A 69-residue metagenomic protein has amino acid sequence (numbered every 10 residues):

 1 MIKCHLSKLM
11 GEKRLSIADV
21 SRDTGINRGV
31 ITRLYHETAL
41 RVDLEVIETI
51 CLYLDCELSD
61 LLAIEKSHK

Functional and structural regions predicted by a protein language model:
M1-A18, D23: A short, Lys/Arg-rich alpha-helix, primarily the initiator
R22, H36, A63: Phosphate-coordinating loops and pocket residues in cytosolic domains that bind phosphorylated ligands
I26-R41: Recognition helix of helix-turn-helix/homeodomain-like DNA-binding domains that insert into the DNA major groove
R33, E37, T49, S67: Alpha-helical DNA-recognition elements
E45-D60: DNA major-groove recognition helix of helix-turn-helix/homeodomain DNA-binding modules
L62-K69: Short, charged recognition helix plus adjacent turn of helix-turn-helix-like nucleic-acid-binding domains
